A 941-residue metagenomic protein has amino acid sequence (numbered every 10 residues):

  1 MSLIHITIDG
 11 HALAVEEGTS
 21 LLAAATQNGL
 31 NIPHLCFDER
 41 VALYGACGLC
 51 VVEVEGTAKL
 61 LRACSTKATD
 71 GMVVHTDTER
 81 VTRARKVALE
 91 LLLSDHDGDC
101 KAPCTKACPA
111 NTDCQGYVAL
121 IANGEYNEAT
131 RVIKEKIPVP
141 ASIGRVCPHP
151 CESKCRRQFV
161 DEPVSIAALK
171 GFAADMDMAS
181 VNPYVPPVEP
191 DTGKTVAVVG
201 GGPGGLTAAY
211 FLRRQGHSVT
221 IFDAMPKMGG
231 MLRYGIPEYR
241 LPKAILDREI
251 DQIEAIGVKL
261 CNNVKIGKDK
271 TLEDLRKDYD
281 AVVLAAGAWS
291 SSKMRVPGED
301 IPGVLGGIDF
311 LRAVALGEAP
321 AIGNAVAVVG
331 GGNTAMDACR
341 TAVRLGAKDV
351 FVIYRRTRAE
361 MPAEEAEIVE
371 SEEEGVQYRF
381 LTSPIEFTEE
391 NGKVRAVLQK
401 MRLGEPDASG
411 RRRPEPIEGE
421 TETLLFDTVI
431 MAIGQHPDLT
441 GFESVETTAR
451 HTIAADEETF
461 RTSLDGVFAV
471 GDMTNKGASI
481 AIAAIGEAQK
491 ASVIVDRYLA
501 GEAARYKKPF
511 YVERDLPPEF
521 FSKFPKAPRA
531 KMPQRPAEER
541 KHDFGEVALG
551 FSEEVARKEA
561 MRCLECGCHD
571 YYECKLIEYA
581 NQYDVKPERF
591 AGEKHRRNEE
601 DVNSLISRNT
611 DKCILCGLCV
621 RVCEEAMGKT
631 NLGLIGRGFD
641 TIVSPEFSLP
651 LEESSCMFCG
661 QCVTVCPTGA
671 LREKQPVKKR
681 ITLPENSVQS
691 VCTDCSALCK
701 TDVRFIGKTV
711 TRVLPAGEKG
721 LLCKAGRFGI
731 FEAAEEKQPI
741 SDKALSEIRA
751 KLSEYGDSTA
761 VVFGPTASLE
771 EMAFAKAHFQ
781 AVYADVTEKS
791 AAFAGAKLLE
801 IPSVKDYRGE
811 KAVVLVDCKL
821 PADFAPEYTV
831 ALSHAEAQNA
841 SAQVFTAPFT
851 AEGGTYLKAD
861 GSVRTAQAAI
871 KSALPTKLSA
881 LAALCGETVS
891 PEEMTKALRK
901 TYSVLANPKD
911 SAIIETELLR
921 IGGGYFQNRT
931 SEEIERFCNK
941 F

Functional and structural regions predicted by a protein language model:
M1-K106, Q115, A119, N123-N127 (+1 more regions): Signature of N-terminal electron-transfer/Fe-S-associated modules in redox systems
L3-A14, V54, M72-D77, V81-E90 (+19 more regions): N-terminal export/assembly segments and adjacent metallocofactor-ligating motifs of anaerobic energy-metabolism
A173-E189, R248-K268, S291-L345, T448-S463: Glycine-rich dinucleotide-binding loop and its adjacent helix/turn
S218-I221, M225-I256, L260, R312-V314 (+2 more regions): Rossmann-like dinucleotide-binding cores of NAD(P)H-dependent redox enzymes
D300-G323, P406-A478, A483: FAD-site-proximal beta/loop scaffold in flavoenzymes
L345, D349, E360-T388, M894-F941: Long, low-complexity segments enriched in small/aliphatic residues
M473-L499: A conserved FAD-binding loop/helix module that cradles the flavin
S741-E747, S753-Y755, Y783-S903, F941: Non-catalytic alpha/beta scaffold blocks inside enzyme catalytic domains
